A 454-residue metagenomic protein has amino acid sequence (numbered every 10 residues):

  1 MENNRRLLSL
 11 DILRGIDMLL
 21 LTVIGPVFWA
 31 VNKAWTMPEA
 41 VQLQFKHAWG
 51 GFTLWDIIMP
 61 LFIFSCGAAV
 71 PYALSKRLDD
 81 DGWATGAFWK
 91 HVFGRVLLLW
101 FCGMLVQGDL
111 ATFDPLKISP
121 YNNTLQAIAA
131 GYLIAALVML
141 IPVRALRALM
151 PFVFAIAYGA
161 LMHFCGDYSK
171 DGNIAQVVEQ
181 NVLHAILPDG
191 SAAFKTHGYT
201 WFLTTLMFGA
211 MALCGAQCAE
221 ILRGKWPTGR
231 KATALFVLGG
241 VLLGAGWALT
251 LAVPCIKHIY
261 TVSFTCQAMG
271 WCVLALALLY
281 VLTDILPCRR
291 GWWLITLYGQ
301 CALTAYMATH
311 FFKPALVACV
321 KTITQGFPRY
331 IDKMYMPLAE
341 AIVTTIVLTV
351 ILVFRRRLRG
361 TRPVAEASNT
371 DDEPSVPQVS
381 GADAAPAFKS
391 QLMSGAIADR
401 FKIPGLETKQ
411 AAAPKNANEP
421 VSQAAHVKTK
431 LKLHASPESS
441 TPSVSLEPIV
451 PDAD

Functional and structural regions predicted by a protein language model:
M1-P377, P386, L433, D452-D454: Alpha-helical transmembrane segments and their immediate juxtamembrane cytosolic regions
D189-G190, V364, A398, K402-A411: Low-complexity, charge- and small-residue-enriched intrinsically disordered regions
P377, A384, K389, I397-F401 (+1 more regions): Low-complexity, Pro/Ser/Thr/Gly/Ala-rich intrinsically disordered linkers and tails that serve as
D383-P386, P404, Q410, D454: Short linear/disordered segments characteristic of secreted peptide precursors and small low-complexity proteins
I397-L406, S422, V427-D454: Long, low-complexity, intrinsically disordered segments
A412, N418-P420, A424: Positively charged N-terminal leader segments that act as targeting/secretion signals
